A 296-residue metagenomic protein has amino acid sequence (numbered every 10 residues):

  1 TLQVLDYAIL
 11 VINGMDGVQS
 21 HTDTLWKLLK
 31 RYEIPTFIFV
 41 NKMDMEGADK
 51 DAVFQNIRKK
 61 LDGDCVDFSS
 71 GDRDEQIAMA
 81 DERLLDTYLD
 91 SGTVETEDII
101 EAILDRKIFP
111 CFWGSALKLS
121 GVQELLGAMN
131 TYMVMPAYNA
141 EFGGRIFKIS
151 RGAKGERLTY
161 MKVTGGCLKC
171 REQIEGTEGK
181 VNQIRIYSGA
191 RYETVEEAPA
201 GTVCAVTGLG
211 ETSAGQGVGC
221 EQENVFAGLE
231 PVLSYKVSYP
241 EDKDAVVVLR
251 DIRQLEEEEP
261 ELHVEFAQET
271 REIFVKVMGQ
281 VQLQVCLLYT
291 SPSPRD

Functional and structural regions predicted by a protein language model:
T1-G14: Inter-motif core of Ras-like GTPase G domains
N13-A153, I174, C204: P-loop NTPase catalytic nucleotide-binding module
F37-I38, G228-E241, Q268-F274: Short, hydrophobic beta-strand segments
Y132, A140-L233: Conserved nucleotide-binding/hydrolysis modules and their immediate coupling elements across P-loop/ASCE NTPase motors
G210-E211, V277-L283: Helix N-cap motif at beta-to-alpha junctions
D244-E256: Short amphipathic alpha-helix segments
H263-A267: Short beta-strand
Y289-D296: Conserved small/polar residues in nucleotide/adenosyl-binding loops
